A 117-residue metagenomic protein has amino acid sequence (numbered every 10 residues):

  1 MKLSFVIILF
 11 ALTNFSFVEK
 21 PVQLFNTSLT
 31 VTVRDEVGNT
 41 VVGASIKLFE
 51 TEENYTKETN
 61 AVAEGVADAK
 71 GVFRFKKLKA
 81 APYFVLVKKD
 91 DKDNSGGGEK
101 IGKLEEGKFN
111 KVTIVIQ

Functional and structural regions predicted by a protein language model:
S4-T13: Sec-dependent N-terminal signal peptides
N14-S28, T32-V37, S95-G98, K108-Q117: Beta-strand-rich domain onsets/edges
S28, G43-S45, P82-F84: Exposed beta-strand and adjacent loop surfaces of beta-rich binding modules that mediate intermolecular recognition
V37-Y55: Short, ordered, surface-exposed loop/turn motifs in non-cytosolic proteins
N54-V72: Short, acidic Ser/Thr/Gly-rich low-complexity loop/linker segments typical of extracellular and cell-surface proteins
A69, K79-A80, E106: Surface-exposed loops/turns
K79-K92: A short, solvent-exposed beta-strand micro-motif common in secreted/extracellular proteins
